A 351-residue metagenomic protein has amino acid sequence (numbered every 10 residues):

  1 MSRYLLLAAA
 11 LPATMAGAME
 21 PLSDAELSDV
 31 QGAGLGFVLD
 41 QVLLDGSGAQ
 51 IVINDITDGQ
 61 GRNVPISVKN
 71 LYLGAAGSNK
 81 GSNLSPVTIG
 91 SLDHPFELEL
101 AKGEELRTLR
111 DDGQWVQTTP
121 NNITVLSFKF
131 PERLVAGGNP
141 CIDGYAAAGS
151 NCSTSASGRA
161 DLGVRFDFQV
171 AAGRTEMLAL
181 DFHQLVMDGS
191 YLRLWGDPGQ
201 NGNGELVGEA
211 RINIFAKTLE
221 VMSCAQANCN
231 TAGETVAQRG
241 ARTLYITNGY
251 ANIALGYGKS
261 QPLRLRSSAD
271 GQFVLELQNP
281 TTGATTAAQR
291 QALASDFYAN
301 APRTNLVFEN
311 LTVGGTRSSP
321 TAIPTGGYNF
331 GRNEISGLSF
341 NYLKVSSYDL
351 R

Functional and structural regions predicted by a protein language model:
M1, M19, D349-R351: Short, solvent-exposed mixed-charge patches
S2-A8: Sec-dependent signal peptide recognition, specifically the positively charged N-region followed immediately by
A13-M15: N-terminal signal peptide c-region/cleavage motif recognized by signal peptidases
M19-V52: N-terminal segment immediately downstream of the Sec signal-peptide cleavage site in secreted/extracellular proteins
V42-S47, V52-R351: Long, compositionally biased low-complexity segments
